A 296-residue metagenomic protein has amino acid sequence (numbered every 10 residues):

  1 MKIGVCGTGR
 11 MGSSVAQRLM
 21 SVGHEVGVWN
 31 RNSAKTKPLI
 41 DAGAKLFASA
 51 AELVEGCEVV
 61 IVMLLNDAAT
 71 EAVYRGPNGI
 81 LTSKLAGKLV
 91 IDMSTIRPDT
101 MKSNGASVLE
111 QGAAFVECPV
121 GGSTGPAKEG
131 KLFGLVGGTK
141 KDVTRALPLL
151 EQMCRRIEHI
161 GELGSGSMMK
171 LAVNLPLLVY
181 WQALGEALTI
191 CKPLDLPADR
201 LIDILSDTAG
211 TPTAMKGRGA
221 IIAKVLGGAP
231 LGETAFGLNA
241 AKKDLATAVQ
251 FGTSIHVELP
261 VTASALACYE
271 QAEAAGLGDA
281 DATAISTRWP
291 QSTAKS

Functional and structural regions predicted by a protein language model:
M1-V62, K88, M93-S94, T124 (+1 more regions): NAD(P)+-binding Rossmann beta1-loop-alpha1 motif at the extreme N-terminus of oxidoreductases
V15-A16, K35, N104, L149 (+1 more regions): Hydrophobic residues within alpha-helices that form the first helical element adjacent to the glycine-rich loop
V26, L46, F115-V116, I157 (+2 more regions): Hydrophobic beta-strand scaffold residues
A50-V62, N66-A114: Rossmann-fold NAD(P) dinucleotide-binding segment
T95-N174: Rossmann-fold dinucleotide-binding core
S165-T293: Helical "substrate-binding/catalytic lid" subdomain of Rossmann-like NAD(P)-dependent dehydrogenases/reductases
